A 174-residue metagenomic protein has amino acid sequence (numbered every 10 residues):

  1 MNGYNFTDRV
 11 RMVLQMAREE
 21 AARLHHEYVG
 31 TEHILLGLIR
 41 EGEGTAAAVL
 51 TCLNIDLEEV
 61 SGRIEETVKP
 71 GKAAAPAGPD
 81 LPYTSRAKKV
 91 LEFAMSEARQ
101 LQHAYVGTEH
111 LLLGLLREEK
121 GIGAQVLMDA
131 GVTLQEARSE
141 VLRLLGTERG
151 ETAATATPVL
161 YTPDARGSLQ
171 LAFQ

Functional and structural regions predicted by a protein language model:
M1-Q174: Histone-fold recognition with a strong bias for associated Lys/Arg-rich disordered tails
